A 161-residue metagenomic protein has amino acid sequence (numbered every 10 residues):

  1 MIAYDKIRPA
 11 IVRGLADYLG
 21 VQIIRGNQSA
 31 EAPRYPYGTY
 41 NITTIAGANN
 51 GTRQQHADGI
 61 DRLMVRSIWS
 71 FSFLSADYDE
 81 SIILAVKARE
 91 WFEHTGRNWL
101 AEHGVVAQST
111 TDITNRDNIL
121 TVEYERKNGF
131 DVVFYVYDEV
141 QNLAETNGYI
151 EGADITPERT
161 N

Functional and structural regions predicted by a protein language model:
M1-G59, N147-N161: Small/polar-rich, solvent-exposed N-terminal microdomains that initiate assembly or binding
I2-K6, S75, D79-I82: Soluble non-cytosolic domains of exported or imported proteins
I24, N41, S72, Q108 (+1 more regions): Residues in well-ordered beta-strands of folded domains
Y37-T39, W69, V105, F130: A broad, low-specificity signal marking well-ordered, structured residues that form hydrophobic/aromatic
A48, D79, D138-N142: Residue-level signal for secondary-structure boundary sites
D61-D79, E125-V136: Oligomerization/assembly interface segments of phage tail-like spikes and tubes
L84-E90, G148: Short amphipathic alpha-helices in soluble, non-transmembrane regions that often serve as interface/regulatory elements
W91-Q141: Acidic-leaning, charged glycine-interspersed low-complexity segments
